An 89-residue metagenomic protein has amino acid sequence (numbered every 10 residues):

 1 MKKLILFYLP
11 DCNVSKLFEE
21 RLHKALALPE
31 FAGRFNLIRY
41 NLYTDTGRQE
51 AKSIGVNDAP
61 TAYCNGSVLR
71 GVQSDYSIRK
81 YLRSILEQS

Functional and structural regions predicted by a protein language model:
M1-F31: Local sequence-structure signature of Cys/Sec-based thiol-disulfide redox active-site neighborhoods
F7-L9, F31-G47: Thiol-based oxidoreductase modules, predominantly thioredoxin-like and allied folds used for disulfide exchange
N13-V14, D45-T46, Y76: Short alpha-helical
L17-E20, Q49, Q73: Generic recognition of short, well-ordered alpha-helical segments
R21-H23, A27-L28, V56, R83-L86: Cysteine-centric redox/oxidoreductase cores and disulfide-bonded domains
K52-C64: Structural micro-motif
Y63-S89: Non-catalytic, surface beta->alpha helical segment in thiol-disulfide oxidoreductase systems
